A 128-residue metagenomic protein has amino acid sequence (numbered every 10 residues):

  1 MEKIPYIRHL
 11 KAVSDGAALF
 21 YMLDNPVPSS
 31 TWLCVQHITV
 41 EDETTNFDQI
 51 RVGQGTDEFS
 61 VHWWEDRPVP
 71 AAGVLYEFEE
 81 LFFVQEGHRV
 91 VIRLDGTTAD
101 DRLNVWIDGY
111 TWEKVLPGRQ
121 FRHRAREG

Functional and structural regions predicted by a protein language model:
M1-G128: Beta-strand-centric surfaces of beta-sandwich/beta-rich domains
